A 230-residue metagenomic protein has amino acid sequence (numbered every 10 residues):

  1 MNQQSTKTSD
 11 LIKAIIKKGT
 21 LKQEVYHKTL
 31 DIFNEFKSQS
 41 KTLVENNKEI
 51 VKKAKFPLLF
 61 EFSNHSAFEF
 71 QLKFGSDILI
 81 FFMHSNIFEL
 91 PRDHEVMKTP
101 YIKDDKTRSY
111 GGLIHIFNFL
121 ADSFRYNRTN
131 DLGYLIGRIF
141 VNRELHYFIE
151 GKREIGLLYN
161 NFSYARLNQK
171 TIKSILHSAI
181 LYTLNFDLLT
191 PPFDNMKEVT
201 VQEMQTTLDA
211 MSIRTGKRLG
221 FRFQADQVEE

Functional and structural regions predicted by a protein language model:
M1-K22: N-terminal, Lys/Arg- and Ser/Thr-rich interaction peptides
T8-I15, N47, A179, M204 (+1 more regions): Generic structural signal of hydrophobic/aromatic residues within well-ordered alpha-helices of folded domains
A14, K18, L43, I175-S178 (+1 more regions): Residues that form generic nucleotide/phosphate-binding pockets
G19, Q23-N34, L158-Q169: Short, charged/polar micro-motifs that form catalytic or ligand-binding hotspots
E24, K28-Q71: Short N-terminal edge-element motif at the start of the domain
E45-F56, F82-M83, L90-R92, L188-P192: Short, solvent-exposed secondary-structure capping/transition elements
P57, E61-L145, E150-L157: Hydrophobic-cavity lipid-handling domains and compact docking modules
G137-E230: Glycine-rich, aromatic-bearing surface loops/beta-hairpins
